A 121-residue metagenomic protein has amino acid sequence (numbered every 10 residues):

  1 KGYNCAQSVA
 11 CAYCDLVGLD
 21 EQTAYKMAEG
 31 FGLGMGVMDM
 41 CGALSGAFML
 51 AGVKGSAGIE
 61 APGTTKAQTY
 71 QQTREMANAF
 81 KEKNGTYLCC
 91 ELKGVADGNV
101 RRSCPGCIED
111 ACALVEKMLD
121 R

Functional and structural regions predicted by a protein language model:
K1, G30-D39, V95-V100: A short glycine/serine-rich beta->alpha loop
K1-Q7: Short acidic alpha-helix initiation/capping motifs at coil-to-helix transition points, especially at protein N-termini
C5, C41, C89: Short cysteine clusters
V9-Y13, G46-K54, A111-V115: Buried hydrophobic packing segments
A10-E29, K83-L88: Acidic-glycine-rich active-site phosphate/pyrophosphate-binding loop
L16-K26, V53-Q72: Phosphate-handling active-site elements
M35-S45, M49: Conserved phosphate/anionic-ligand binding catalytic regions in large, soluble enzymes, centered on
A67-R121: C-terminal binding/interaction regions
